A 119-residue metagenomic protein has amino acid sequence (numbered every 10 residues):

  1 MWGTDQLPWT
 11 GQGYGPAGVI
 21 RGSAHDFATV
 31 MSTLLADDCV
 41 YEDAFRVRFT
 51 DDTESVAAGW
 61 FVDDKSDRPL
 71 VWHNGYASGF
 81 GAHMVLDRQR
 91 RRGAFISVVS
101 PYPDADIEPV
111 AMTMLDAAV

Functional and structural regions predicted by a protein language model:
W2-V119: Catalytic loop of the DD-peptidase/beta-lactamase superfamily, centered on the K-T-G motif and neighboring
